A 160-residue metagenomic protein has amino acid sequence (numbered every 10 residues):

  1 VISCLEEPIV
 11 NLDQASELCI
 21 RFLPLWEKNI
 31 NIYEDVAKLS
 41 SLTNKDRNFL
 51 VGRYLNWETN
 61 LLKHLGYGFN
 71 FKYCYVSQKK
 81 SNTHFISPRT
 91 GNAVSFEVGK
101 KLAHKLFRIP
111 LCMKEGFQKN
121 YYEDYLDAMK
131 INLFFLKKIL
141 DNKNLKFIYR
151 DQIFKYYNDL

Functional and structural regions predicted by a protein language model:
V1-L160: Non-catalytic alpha-helical scaffolds and adjoining flexible linkers that form interface surfaces for assembly
